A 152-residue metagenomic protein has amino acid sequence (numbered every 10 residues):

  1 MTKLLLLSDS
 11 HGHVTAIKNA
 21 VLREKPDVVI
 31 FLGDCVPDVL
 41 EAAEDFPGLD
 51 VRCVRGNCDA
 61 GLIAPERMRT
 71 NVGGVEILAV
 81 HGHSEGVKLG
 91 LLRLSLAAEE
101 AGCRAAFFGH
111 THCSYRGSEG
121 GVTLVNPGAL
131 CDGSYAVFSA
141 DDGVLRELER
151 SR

Functional and structural regions predicted by a protein language model:
M1-G48, D59-A60, P65-E66, A140 (+1 more regions): N-terminal active-site segment of His-dependent metallophosphoesterases
T2, A64-A101: Active-site-proximal segments of metal-dependent phosphoesterases and phosphodiesterases across multiple
T2-L5, A16, E66, V72-G73 (+2 more regions): Binuclear metal-dependent phosphoesterase catalytic core
L6-S8, V29-D34, R52-N57, A79-H81 (+2 more regions): Active-site neighborhood of phospho(di)ester-bond hydrolases with catalytic His/Asp-centered motifs
H11-T15, V36-L40, C58-I63, E85-G90 (+2 more regions): Active-site environment of divalent metal-dependent phosphoester hydrolases
V21, A43, M68-N71, A97-A98 (+1 more regions): Short secondary-structure boundary/capping segments
P26-I30, G90-C103, E149-R152: A signal for specific C-terminal beta-sheet/loop modules enriched in small/flexible residues with GP/PG/PP motifs
G48-D50, V122: A short helix->loop->beta-strand "cap" motif at the edges of active sites that frequently abuts
